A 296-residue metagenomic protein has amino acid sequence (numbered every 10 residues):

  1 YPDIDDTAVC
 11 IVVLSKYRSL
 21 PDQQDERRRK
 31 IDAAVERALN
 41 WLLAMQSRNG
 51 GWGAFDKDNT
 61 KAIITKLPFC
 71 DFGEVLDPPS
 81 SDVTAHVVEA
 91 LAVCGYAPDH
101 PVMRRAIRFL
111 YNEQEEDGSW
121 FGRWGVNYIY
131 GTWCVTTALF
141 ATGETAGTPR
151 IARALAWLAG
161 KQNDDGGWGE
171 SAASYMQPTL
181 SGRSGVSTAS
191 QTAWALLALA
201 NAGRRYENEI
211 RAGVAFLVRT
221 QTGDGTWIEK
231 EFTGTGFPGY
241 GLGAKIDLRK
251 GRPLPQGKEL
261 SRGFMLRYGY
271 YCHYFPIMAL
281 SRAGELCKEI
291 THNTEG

Functional and structural regions predicted by a protein language model:
Y1-G296: Preference for long, amphipathic alpha-helical scaffolds in soluble/luminal domains and all-alpha bundles
